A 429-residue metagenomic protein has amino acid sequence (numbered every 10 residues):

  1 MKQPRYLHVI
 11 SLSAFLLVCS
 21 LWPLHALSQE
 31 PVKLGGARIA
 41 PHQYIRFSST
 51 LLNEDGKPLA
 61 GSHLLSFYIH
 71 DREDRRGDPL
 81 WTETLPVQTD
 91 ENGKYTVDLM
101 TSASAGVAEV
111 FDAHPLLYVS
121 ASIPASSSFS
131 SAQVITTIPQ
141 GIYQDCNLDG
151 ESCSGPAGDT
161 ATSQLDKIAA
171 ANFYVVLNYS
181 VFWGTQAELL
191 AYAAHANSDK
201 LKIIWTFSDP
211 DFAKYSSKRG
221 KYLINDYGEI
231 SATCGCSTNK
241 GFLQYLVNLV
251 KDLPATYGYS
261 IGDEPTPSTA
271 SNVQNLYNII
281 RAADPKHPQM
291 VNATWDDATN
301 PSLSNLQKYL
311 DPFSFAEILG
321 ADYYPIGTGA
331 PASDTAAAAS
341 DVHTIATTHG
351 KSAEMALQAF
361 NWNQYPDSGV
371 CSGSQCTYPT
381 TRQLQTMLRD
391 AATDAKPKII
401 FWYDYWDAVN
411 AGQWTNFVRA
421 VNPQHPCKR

Functional and structural regions predicted by a protein language model:
K2-S13: Bacterial N-terminal signal peptides that target proteins for export
Q3, Y95, G141-Y143: Short intrinsically disordered, low-complexity coil segments enriched in acidic
L27-T137: Family-positioned intrinsically disordered, low-complexity linker/tail segments enriched in G/S/T/P and charged
I138-R429: Glycan-processing catalytic domains of CAZymes
